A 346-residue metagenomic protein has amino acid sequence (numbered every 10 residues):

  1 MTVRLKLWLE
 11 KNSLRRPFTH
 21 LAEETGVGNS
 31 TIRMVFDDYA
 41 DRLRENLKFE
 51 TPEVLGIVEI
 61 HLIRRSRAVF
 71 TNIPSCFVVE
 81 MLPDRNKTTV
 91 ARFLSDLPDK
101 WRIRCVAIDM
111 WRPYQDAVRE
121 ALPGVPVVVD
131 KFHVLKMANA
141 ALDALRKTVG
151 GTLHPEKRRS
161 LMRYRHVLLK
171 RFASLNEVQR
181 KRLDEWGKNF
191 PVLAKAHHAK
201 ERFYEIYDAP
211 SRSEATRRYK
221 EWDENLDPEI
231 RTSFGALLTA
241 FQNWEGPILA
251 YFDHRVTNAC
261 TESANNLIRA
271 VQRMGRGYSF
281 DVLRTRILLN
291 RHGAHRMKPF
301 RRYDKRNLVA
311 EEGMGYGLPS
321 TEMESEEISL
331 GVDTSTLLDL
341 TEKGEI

Functional and structural regions predicted by a protein language model:
M1-E10: Basic, short loop/linker segments at the boundary and entry of helix-turn-helix/winged-helix-like folds
T2, T31, T257: Ser/Thr-centric signal marking residues that sit in or immediately flank functional binding/regulatory motifs
S13, P17-M34: Short, basic interhelical loop/turn and adjoining N-cap of the next helix at nucleic-acid- or acidic-partner-contacting
L14, G26, D37, D41-R44 (+4 more regions): Non-catalytic alpha-helical coupling and interface elements of nucleotide-dependent molecular machines and regulators
G28-A117, G124: RNase H-like nuclease fold core
R64-R65, P74, P98-P123, V128 (+2 more regions): Acidic/histidine-rich catalytic cores and adjacent linkers of DNA breakage/strand-transfer/modification proteins
V134-P155: Short alpha-helix plus adjacent loop in nuclease-associated cores
